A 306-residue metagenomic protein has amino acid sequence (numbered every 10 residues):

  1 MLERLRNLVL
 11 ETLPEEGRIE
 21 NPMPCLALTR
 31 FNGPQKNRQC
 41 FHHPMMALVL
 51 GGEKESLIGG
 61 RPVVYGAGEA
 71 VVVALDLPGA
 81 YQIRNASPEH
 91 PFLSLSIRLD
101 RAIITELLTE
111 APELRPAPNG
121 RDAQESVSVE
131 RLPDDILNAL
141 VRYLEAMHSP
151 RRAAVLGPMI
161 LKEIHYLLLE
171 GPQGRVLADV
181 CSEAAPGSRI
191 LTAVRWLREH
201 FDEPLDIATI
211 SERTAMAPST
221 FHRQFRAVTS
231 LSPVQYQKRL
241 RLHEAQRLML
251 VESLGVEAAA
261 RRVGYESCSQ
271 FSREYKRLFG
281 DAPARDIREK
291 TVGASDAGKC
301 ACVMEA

Functional and structural regions predicted by a protein language model:
M1-P22, L26-T29, Q35-K36, G120-E125 (+2 more regions): A short, N-terminal "cap"/entry segment at the start of jelly-roll beta-barrel domains of the cupin/DSBH fold
L5, I104-E163, L167, D179 (+1 more regions): Amphipathic alpha-helical segments enriched in hydrophobic/aromatic residues interleaved with Lys/Arg
R18-A117: N-terminal regulatory/effector-sensing and dimerization cores that precede helix-turn-helix DNA-binding domains
E55, P204, S253-L254: Residue at a beta-strand N-cap/secondary-structure junction
P118, A154, P172-V176, R189 (+1 more regions): Short, structured loop/turn "capping" segments at alpha-beta junctions
E163, L167-Q173, V180-S182, P186 (+3 more regions): Basic/polar phosphate-binding segments, predominantly the helix-turn-helix DNA-binding elements of transcriptional
T192-E203, S230, E244-V251: Short, amphipathic alpha-helix enriched in basic
R247, V251, G255, R262-A306: …primarily DNA-binding HTH/wHTH and HhH modules…
